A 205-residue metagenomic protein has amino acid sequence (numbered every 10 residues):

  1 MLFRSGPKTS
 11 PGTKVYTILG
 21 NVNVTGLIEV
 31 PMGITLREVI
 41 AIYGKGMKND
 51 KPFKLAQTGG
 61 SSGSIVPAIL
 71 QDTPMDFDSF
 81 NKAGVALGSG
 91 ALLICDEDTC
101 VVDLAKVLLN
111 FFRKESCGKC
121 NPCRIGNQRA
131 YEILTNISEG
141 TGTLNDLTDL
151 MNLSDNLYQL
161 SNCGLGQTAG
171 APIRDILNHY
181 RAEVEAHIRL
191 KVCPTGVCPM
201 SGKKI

Functional and structural regions predicted by a protein language model:
M1-I205: Redox cofactor-anchoring modules in respiratory/redox and cofactor-processing assemblies
